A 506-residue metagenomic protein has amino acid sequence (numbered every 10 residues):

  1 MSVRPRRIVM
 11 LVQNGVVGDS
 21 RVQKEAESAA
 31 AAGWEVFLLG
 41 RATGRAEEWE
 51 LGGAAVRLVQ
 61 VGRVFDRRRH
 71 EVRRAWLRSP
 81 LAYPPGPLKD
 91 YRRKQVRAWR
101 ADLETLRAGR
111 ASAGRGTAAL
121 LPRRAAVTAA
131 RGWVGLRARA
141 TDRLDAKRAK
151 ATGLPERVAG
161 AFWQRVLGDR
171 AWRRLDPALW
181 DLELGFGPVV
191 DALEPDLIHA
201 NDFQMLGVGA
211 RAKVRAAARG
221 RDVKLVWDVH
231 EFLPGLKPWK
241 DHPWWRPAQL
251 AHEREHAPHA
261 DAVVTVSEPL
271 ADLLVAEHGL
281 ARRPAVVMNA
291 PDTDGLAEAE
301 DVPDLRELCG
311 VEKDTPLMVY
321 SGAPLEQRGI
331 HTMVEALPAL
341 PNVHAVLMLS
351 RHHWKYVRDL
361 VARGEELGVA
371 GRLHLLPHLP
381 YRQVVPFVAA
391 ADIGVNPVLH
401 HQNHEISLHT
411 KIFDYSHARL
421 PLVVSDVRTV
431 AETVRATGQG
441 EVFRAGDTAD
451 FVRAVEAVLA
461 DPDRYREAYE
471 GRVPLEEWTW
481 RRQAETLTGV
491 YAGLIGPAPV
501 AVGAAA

Functional and structural regions predicted by a protein language model:
E25, L167, W172-D176, L184-V189 (+3 more regions): Membrane-proximal helix-turn-helix segments that form the acceptor-binding/catalytic region of lipid-linked
R68, P238, V275, P291-L308 (+4 more regions): Acidic anion/phosphate-binding donor-loop and adjacent secondary structure in glycosyltransferase catalytic cores
V264, V311-L337, V346, L487: Conserved donor-binding/catalytic core segment of Leloir-type glycosyltransferases
P269, A290: Carbohydrate-associated surface elements
T315, L349, V357-Q383: Nucleotide-activated donor-binding/catalytic signature segment of Leloir-type glycosyltransferases, i.e., the conserved
I393-N396, D414-V424: Short hydrophobic beta-strand element within catalytic cores of glycosyltransferases and related nucleotide-activated
A436-T437, E441-A449, E456-D463: Conserved acidic donor-binding segment of nucleotide-sugar-dependent glycosyltransferases
A460-G493: A charged, aromatic-enriched C-terminal amphipathic alpha-helix characteristic of glycosyltransferases across folds
